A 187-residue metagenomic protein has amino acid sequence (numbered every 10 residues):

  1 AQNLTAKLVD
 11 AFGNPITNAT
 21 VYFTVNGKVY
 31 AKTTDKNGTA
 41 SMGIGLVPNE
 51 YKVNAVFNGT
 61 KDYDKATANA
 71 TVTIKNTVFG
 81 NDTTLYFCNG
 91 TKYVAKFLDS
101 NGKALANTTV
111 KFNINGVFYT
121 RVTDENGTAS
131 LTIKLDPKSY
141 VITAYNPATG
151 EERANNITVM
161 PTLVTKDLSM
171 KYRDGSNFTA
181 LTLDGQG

Functional and structural regions predicted by a protein language model:
A1-F12, V53-A55, Y86-N101, L168-G187: Beta-strand-rich structural segments
V9-K28, L98-F118, L183-G187: Short flexible loop/turn segments that cap and initiate beta-strands
G13-N14, K32, I44, K61 (+5 more regions): Conserved positions within tandem-repeat grammars
V25, P48-A70, I114, D136-N155: Enriched for extracellular/lumenal, surface-exposed ectodomains of secreted and cell-surface proteins
T34-M42, T123-L131: Glycine-centered loop-to-beta-strand initiation motif
N76-T84, P161-L168: Proline-enriched interdomain boundary motifs that mark the N-terminal boundary and often initiate the first structured
